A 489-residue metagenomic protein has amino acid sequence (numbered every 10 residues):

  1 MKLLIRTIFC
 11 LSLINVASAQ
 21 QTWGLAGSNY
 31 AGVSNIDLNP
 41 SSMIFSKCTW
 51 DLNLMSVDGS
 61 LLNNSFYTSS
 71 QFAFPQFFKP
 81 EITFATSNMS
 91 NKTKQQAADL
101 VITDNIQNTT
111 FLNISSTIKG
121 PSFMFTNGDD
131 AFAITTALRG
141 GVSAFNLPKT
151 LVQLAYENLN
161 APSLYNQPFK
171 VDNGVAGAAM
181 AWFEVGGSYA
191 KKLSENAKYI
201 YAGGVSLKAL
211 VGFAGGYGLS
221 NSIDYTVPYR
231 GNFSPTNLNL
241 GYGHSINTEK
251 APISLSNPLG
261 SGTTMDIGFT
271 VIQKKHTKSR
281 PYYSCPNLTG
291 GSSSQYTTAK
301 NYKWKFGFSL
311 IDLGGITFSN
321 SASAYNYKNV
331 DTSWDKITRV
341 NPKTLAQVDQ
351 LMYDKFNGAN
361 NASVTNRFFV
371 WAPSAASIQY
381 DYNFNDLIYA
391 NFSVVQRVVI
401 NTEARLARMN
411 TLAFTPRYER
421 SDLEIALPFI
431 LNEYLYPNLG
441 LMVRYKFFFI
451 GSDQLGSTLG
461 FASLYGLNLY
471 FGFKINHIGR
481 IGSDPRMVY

Functional and structural regions predicted by a protein language model:
M1-G24, Y380: Bacterial Sec-dependent N-terminal signal peptides
Q20-Y489: Subset of outer-membrane beta-barrel
